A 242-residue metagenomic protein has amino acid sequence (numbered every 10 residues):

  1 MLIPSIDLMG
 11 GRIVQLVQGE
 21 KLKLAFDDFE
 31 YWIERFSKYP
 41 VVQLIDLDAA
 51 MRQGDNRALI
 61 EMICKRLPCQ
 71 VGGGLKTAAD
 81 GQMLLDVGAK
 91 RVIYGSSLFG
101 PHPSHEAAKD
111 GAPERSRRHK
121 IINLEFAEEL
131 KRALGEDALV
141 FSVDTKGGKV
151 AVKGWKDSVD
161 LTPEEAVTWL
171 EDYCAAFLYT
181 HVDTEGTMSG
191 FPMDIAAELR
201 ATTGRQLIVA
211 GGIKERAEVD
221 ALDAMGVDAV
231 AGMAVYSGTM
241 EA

Functional and structural regions predicted by a protein language model:
L2-L8, V42-L44, C69-G73, V92-Y94 (+4 more regions): Hydrophobic faces of well-ordered beta-strands that scaffold small-molecule active sites in alpha/beta enzyme cores
L8-L22, A89-P103, H119-E185: Conserved anion-binding
G19-S37: Short catalytic helix/loop segments, enriched in acidic residues and glycine and frequently bearing histidine
W32-I45, E171-F177: Catalytic domains of carbohydrate-active enzymes, especially glycoside hydrolases
V41-D55, S96-H102, Y179-S189: Glycine-rich, proline-tolerant flexible connector loops at the mouths of alpha/beta enzymes
A58, K65-V92, D194-A229: Catalytic cores of alpha/beta
H102, H119-R132, V219-D223, D228-A242: C-terminal helical cap(s) of enzyme catalytic domains, especially alpha/beta-barrels
